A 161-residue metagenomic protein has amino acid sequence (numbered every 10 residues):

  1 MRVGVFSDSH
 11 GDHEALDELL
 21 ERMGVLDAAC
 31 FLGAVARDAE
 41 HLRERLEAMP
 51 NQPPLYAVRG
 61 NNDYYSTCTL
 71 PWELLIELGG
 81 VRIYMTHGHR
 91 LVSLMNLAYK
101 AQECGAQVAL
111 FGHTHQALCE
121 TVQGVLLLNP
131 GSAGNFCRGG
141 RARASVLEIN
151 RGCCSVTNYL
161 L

Functional and structural regions predicted by a protein language model:
M1-Q52, D63-T67, P71, G140-R143 (+2 more regions): N-terminal active-site segment of His-dependent metallophosphoesterases
V5-S7, A28-A34, Y56-N61, Y84-H87 (+2 more regions): Active-site neighborhood of phospho(di)ester-bond hydrolases with catalytic His/Asp-centered motifs
H10-E14, A36-E40, N62-T67, R90-M95 (+2 more regions): Active-site environment of divalent metal-dependent phosphoester hydrolases
D17-R22, E77, Y99-Q102: Short amphipathic alpha-helix with an adjacent loop that forms part of the alpha/beta core around
Y56-V92: Helix-adjacent hinge/juxtasegments
E73-L74, A117, S145: Residue-level detector of beta-strand structural context in well-folded domains
L78-G79, C104-A106, V122, L128-L161: Binuclear metal-dependent phosphoesterase catalytic core
G79-I83, H87-F111: Mid-chain, well-packed structural core segment of small domains
